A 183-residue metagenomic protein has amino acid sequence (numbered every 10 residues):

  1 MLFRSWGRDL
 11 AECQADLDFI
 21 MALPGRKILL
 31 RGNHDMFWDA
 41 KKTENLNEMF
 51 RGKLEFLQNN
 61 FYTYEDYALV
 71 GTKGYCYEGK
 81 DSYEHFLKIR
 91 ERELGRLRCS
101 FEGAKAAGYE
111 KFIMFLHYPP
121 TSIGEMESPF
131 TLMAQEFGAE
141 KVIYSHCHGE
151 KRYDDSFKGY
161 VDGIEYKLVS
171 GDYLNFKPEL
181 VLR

Functional and structural regions predicted by a protein language model:
M1-Y64, M126-A139, D162-S170: Core catalytic region of metal-dependent phosphoesterases/phosphodiesterases, especially metallo-beta-lactamase-like
R4-R8, N33-K41, T63, C76-K80 (+3 more regions): Active-site environment of divalent metal-dependent phosphoester hydrolases
A22, A40-M126, L132-M133: Conserved catalytic scaffold of divalent metal-dependent phosphoesterases
I28, K111-I113, K141: Short, Asp-centered acidic motifs that coordinate Mg2+ and/or phosphate in catalytic or ligand-binding sites
L30-G32, T72, F115, S145 (+1 more regions): Generic beta-sheet signal
T63, K88, E102, L132-F137 (+1 more regions): Binuclear metal-dependent phosphoesterase catalytic core
